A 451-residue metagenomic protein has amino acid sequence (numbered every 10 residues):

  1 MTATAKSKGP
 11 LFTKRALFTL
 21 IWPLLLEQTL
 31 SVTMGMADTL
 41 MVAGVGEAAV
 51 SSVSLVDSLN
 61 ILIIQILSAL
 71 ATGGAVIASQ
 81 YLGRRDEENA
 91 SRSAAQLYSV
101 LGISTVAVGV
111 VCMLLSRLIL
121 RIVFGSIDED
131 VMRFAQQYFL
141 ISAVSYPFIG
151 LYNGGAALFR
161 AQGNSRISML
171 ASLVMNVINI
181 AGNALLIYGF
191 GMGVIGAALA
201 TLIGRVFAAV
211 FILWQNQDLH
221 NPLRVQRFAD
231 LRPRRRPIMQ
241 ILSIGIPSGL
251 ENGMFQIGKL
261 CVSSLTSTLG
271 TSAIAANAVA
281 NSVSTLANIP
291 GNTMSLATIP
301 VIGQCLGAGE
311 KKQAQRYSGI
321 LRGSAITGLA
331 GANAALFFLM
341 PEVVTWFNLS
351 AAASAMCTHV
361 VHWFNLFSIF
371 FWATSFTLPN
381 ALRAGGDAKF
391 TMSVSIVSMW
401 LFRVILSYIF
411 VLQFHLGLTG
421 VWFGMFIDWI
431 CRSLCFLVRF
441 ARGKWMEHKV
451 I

Functional and structural regions predicted by a protein language model:
M1-L24, A78-S145, G189-I246, I302-S368 (+1 more regions): Short alpha-helical transmembrane segments in multi-pass integral membrane proteins
K8-L40, G44-V45, I61-G73, I77 (+5 more regions): N-terminal transmembrane alpha-helices
T19-D38, I141, M175, G204-A208 (+3 more regions): Transmembrane helical elements of multi-pass membrane transporters/channels
T29, T33-S51, L120-E129, L185-M192 (+5 more regions): Helix-terminus/linker motif at the lipid-water interface of multi-pass membrane proteins
E47-S58, A135, F139, A198 (+4 more regions): Small-residue hotspots at the loop-to-helix junctions and early N-terminal turns of transmembrane alpha-helices
V50-V110, I149-S168, I274-M340, F371-I396: Small-residue-rich hydrophobic transmembrane alpha-helices
L62-Q65, N179-N183, A209-L213, L286-I289 (+3 more regions): Hydrophobic transmembrane alpha-helices of multi-pass small-molecule transporters
A71, I141-R160, S168-N176, A197-I212 (+5 more regions): Short runs within selected transmembrane alpha-helices of multi-pass transporters and secretion channels
